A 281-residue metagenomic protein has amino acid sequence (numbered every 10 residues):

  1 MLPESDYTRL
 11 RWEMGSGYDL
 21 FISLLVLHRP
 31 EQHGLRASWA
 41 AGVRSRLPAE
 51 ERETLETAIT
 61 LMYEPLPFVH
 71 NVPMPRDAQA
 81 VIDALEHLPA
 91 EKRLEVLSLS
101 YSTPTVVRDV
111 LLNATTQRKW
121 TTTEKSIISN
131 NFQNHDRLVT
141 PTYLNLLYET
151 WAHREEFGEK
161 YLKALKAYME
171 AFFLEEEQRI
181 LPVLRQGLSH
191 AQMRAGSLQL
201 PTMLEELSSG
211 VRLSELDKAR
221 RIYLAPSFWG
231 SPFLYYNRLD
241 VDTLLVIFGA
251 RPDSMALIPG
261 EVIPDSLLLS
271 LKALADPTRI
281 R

Functional and structural regions predicted by a protein language model:
M1-L216, L244: N-terminal, charged low-complexity regulatory/assembly segments
P201-S208, R212-R281: Extended mid-to-C-terminal alpha-helical interaction segments
